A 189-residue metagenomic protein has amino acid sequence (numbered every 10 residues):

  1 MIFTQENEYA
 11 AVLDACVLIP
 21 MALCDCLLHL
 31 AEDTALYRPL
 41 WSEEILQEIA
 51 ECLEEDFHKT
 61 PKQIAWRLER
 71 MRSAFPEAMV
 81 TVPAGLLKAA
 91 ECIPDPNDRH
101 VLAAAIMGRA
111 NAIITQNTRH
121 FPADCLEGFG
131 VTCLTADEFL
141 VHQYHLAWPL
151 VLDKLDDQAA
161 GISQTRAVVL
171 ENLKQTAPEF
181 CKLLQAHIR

Functional and structural regions predicted by a protein language model:
M1-D25: Metal-dependent nucleic-acid phosphoesterase active-site entry motif
M1-T4, I64, V82-P83, I106: Compositionally biased terminal segments of proteins
L13, M21-D56: PIN/NYN-family metal-dependent endoribonuclease catalytic core
C16-V17, E44, R119, E138: Alpha-helix/helix-capping structural signal
L40-A84, Q158-P178: PIN-domain endoribonuclease scaffold, especially VapC-family toxins
P76-A112, R166, E179-F180, L184-R189: Active-site neighborhoods of divalent-metal-dependent phosphate/nucleic-acid chemistry enzymes
D98-T132: Acidic, metal-binding active-site segment of PIN/NYN-like and related structure-specific nucleases
T118-R189: Acidic, PIN/NYN-like endoribonuclease modules and their adjacent C-terminal/linker elements
